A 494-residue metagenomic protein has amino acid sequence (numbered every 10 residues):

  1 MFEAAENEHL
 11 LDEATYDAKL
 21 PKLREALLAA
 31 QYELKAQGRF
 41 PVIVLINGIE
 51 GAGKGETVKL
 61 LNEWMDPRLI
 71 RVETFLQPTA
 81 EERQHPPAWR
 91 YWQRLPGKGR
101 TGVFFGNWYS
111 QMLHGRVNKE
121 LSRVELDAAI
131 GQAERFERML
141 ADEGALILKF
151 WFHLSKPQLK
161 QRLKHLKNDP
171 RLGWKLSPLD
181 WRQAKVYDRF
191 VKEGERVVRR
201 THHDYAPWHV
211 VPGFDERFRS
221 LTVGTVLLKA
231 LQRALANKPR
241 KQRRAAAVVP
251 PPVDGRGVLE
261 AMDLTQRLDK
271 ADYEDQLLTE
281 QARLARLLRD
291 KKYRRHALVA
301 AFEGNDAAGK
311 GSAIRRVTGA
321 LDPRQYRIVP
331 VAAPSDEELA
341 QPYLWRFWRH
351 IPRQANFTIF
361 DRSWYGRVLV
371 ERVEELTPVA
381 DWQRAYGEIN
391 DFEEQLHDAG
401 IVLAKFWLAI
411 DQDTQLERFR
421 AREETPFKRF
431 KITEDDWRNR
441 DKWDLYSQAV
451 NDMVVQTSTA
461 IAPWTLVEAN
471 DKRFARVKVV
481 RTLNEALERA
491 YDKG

Functional and structural regions predicted by a protein language model:
M1-G494: Glycine-rich phosphate-binding loop of ATP-dependent small-molecule kinases
